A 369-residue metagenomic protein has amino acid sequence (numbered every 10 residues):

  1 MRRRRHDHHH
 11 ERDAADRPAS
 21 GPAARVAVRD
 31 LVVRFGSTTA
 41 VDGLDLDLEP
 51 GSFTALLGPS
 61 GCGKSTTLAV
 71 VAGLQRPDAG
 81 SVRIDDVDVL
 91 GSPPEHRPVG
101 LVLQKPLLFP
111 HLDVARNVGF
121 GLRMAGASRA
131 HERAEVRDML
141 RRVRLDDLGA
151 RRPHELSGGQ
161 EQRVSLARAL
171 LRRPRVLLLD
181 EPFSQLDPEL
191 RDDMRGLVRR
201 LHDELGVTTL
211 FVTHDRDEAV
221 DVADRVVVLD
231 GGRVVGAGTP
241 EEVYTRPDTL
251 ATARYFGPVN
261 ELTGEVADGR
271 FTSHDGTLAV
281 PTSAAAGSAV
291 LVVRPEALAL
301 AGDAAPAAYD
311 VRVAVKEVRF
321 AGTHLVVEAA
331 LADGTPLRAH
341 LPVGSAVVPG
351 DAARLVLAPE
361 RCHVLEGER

Functional and structural regions predicted by a protein language model:
R2-H6, R12, V259, R270-R369: Non-catalytic connector elements of ABC transporters
L44-A55, F109: Pre-Walker A (P-loop) beta-loop-beta motif of ABC nucleotide-binding domains
L57-P59: The feature captures the beta-strand-to-loop junction immediately N-terminal to the Walker
S65-L68, V164: ABC ATPase nucleotide-binding domain helices that frame the ATP-binding cleft
A72: Helix-to-loop junction immediately C-terminal to a conserved catalytic motif
G80-D88: Conserved ABC transporter NBD signature motif
H96-G100, Q104, L108-A251: ABC ATPase nucleotide-binding domains
